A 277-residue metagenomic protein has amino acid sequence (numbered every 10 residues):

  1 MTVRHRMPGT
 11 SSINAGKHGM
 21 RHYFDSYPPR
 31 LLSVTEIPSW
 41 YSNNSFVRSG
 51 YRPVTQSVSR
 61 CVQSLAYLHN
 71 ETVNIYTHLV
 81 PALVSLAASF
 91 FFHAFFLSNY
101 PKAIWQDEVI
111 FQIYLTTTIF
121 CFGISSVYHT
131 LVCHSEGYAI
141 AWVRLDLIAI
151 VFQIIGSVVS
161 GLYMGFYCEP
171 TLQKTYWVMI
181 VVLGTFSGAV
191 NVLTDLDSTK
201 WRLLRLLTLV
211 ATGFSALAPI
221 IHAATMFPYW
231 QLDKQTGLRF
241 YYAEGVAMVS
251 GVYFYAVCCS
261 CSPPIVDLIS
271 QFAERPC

Functional and structural regions predicted by a protein language model:
M1-C277: Multi-pass alpha-helical transmembrane bundles in non-GPCR membrane proteins that perform intramembrane catalysis
